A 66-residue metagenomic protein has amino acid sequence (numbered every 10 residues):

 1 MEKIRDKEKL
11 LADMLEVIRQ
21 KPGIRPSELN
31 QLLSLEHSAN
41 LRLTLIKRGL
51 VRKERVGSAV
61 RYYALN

Functional and structural regions predicted by a protein language model:
M1-L15, H37, T44, V60-N66: Short alpha-helical segments that sit at the start of domains
E16-P22, V51: Short low-complexity stretches enriched in small and charged residues
Q20-L32: Short acidic, hydrophobic short linear motifs in intrinsically disordered regions
G23, G57-R61: A generic structural signal for beta-strand entry/edge sites
S27, E36-N40: Key DNA-contact positions within bacterial/archaeal DNA-binding proteins
N30-Q31, R42, G57-S58: Proline- and acidic/polar-enriched loop/turn elements at helix boundaries
Q31-S34, I46: Short amphipathic alpha-helical surface patches that mediate protein-protein
I46-V56: A short, conserved structural fragment
